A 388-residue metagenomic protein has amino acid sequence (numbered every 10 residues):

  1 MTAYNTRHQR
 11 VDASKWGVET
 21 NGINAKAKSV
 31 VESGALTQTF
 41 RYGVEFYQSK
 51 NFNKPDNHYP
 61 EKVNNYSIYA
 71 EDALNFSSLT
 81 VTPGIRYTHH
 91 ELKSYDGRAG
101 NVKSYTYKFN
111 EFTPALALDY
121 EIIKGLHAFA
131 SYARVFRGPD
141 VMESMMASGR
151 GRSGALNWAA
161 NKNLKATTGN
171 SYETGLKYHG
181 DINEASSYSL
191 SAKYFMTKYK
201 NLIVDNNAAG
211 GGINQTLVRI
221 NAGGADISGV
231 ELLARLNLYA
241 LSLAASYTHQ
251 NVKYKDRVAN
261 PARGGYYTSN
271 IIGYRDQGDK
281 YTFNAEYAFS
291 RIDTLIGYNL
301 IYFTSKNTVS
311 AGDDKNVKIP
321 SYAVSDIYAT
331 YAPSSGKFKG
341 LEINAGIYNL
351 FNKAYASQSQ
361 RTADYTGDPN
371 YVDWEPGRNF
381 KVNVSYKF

Functional and structural regions predicted by a protein language model:
M1-A3, Y42-Q48, P83-H89, A130-R134 (+7 more regions): Transmembrane beta-barrel strands of outer-membrane/channel proteins
M1-A99, K103-Y105, S191-Y194, G229 (+2 more regions): Face-selective signature of the C-terminal outer-membrane beta-barrel domain
M1-R7, E121, A128-F129, N163-I220 (+4 more regions): Membrane-embedded beta-barrel scaffold of Gram-negative outer-membrane proteins
D12-T20, N57-N64, V102-N110, R150 (+5 more regions): Replace "Gram-negative outer membrane beta-barrel proteins" with "bacterial and organellar outer membrane beta-barrel
S29-V31, N64, D72-F76, N110 (+9 more regions): Residue-level signature of outer-membrane beta-barrel architecture
V30-T39, N75-S78, I123-G125, D181-Y188 (+3 more regions): Short loop/turn motifs that connect adjacent beta-strands in outer-membrane beta-barrel proteins
A35, S187-Y199, T216-A311, S385: Gram-negative outer-membrane beta-barrel transporters
F136-R137, Y239, S290, T304-V309 (+1 more regions): C-terminal beta-signal and adjacent terminal beta-strands/loops of Gram-negative outer-membrane beta-barrel proteins
